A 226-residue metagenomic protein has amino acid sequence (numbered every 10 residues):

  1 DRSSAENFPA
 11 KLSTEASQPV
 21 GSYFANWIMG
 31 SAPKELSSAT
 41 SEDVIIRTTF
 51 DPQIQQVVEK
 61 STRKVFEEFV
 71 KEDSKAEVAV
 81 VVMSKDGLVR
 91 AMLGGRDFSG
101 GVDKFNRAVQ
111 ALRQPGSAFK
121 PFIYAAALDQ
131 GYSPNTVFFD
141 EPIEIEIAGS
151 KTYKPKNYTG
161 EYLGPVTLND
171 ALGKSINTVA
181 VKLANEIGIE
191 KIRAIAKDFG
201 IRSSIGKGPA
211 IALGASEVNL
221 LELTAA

Functional and structural regions predicted by a protein language model:
D1, F24, I28, A32 (+9 more regions): Stable alpha-helical elements in mature extracytoplasmic
D1-V20, S37-P121, A125, Q130-T136 (+2 more regions): Periplasmic/cell-envelope proteins involved in peptidoglycan metabolism and beta-lactam response
S4, F122, P142, E222-A225: Ca2+-coordinating acidic residues in Ca2+-binding motifs
F8-A10, F199-A225: Active-site-proximal helix/loop microenvironment of the serine DD-peptidase/beta-lactamase transpeptidase fold
S13-V20, F24, G30, Y132-I192: Conserved catalytic neighborhood of penicillin-recognizing serine enzymes
S31-A39, S203: Short, conserved catalytic or adaptor-binding loops enriched in Gly and charged residues
A39-D43, D103-V109, Y153-P155, L163-P165 (+2 more regions): Flexible glycine/proline-enriched surface loops and loop-helix/loop-strand junctions
V81-M83, R90-R96, N135-E141, N169 (+3 more regions): Generic beta-strand/beta-sheet core signal
